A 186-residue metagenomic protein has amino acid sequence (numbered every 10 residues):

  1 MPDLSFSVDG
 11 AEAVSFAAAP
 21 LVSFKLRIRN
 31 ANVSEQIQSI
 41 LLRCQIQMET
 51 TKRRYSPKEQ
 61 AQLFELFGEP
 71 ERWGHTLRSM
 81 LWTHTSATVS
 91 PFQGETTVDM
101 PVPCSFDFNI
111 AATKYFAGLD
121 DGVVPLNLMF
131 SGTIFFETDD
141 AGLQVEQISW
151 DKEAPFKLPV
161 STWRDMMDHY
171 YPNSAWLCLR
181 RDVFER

Functional and structural regions predicted by a protein language model:
M1-S23: Low-complexity, acidic Ser/Thr/Pro/Gly-rich terminal tails and inter-domain linkers that flank the onset of structured
S7-E12, R27-I28, T85-S86, I110-T113: Short structured motifs
S15-I28, I37-I46, C104-F106, P172: Contiguous beta-strand segments within globular domains
R43-E49, D99-Q144: Internal, hydrophobic beta-strand segments that form the core of beta-sheet-rich folds
I46-K58: Short aromatic-acidic-glycine turn motif
A61-P70, F135-P172: Short beta-strand elements
Q62-G118: Extended, solvent-exposed segments with strong compositional bias
H169-R186: Surface-exposed, Lys/Arg-rich phosphate-binding patches that contact polyanionic backbones
